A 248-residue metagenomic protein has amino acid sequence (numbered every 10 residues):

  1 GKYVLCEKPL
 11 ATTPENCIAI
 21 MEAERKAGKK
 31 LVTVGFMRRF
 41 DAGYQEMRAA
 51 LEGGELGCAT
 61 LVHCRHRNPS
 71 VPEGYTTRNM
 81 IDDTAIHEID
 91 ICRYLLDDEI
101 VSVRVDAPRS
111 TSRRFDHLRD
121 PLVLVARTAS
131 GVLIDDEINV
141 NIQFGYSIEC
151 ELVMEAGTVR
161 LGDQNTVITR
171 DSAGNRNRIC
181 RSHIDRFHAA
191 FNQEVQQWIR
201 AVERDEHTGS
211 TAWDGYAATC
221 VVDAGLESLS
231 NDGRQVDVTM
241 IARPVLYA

Functional and structural regions predicted by a protein language model:
G1, G28-K29, G54, G131 (+2 more regions): Glycine-centered short loops/turns at secondary-structure junctions
L5, A11-V71: A contiguous active-site-proximal alpha/beta segment in oxidoreductase catalytic domains
N16-I18, R200-A248: C-terminal helix-rich "cap/oligomerization" subdomain common to oxidoreductases
C17, G43-Y44, E88-C92, N192-W198 (+1 more regions): A general structural signal for well-ordered alpha-helical segments in protein cores
M21, R48, R93, V125 (+2 more regions): Non-transmembrane alpha-helical segments in soluble domains of secreted/periplasmic/extracellular proteins
R25-K26, E52-E55, D97, E203 (+1 more regions): Residue-level signal for alpha-helix termini/capping positions
V71-G145, W213: Rossmann-like dinucleotide-binding domain that binds NAD(P)(H)
R114-H117, A129-E194, T211: NAD(P)-dinucleotide binding in Rossmann-like oxidoreductases
